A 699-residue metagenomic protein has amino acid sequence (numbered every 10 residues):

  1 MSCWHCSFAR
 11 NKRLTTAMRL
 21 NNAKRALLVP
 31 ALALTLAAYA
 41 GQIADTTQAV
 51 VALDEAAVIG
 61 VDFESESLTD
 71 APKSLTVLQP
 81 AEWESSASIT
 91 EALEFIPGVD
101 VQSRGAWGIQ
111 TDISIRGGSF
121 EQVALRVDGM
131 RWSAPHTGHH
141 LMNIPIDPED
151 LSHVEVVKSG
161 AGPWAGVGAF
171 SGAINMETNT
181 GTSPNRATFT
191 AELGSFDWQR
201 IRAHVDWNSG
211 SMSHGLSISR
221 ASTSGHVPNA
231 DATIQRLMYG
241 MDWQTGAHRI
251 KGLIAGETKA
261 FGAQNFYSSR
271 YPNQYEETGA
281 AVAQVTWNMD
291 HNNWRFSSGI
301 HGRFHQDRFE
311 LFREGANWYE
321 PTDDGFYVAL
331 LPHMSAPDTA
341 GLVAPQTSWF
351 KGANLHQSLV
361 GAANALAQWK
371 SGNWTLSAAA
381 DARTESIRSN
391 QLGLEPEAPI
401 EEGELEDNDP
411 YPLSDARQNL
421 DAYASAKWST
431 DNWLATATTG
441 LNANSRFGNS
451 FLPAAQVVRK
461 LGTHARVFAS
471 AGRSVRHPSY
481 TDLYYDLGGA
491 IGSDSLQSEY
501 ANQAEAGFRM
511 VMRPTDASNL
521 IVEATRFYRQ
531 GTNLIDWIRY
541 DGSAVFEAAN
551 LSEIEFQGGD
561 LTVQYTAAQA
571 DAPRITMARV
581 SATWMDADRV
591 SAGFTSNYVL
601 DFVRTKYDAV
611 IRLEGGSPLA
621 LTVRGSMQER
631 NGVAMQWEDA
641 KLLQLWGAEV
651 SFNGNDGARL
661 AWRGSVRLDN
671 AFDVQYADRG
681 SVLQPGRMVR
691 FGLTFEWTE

Functional and structural regions predicted by a protein language model:
M1, N373, W428-L434, I521-V522 (+2 more regions): Gram-negative outer-membrane beta-barrel transporters
C6, L28-P30, D242-G246, E257 (+4 more regions): Conserved C-terminal beta-signal and adjacent last beta-strands/turns of outer-membrane beta-barrel proteins
D54-E84, D112, F120, V154: N-terminal periplasmic "start-of-domain" segments of outer-membrane beta-barrel proteins
T90, E94-M130, A134: Extracytoplasmic beta-strand/coil segments of soluble accessory domains associated with Gram-negative outer-membrane
R131-K158: Short acidic/polar hinge/loop motifs at secondary-structure boundaries that mediate gating or recognition
P135, E149-H153, P163-L237, T245-H248: Outer-membrane beta-barrel translocator/receptor signature
T223-I234, A247-N292, F296, I300-L331 (+1 more regions): Flexible loop and strand-edge segments within Gram-negative outer membrane beta-barrel domains
R295-L311, K460, F468, S498-Q557 (+1 more regions): Membrane-embedded beta-barrel scaffold of Gram-negative outer-membrane proteins
